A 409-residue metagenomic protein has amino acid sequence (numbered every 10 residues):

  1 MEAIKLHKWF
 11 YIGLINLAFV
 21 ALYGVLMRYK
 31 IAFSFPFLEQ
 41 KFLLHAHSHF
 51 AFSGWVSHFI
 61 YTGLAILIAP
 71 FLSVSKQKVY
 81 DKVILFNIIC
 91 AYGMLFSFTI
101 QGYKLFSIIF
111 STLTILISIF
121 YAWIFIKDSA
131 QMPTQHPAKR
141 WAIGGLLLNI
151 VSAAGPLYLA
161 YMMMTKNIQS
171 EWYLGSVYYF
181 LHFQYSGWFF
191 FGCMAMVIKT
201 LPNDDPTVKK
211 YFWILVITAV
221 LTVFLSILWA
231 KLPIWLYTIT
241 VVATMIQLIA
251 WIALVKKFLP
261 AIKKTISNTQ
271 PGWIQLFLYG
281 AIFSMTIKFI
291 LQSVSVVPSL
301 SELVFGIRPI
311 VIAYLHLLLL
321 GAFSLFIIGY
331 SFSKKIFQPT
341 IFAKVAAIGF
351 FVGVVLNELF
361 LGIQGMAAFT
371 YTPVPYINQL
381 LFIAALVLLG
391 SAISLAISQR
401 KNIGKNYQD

Functional and structural regions predicted by a protein language model:
M1-D409: Hydrophobic alpha-helical transmembrane segments of multi-pass integral membrane proteins
